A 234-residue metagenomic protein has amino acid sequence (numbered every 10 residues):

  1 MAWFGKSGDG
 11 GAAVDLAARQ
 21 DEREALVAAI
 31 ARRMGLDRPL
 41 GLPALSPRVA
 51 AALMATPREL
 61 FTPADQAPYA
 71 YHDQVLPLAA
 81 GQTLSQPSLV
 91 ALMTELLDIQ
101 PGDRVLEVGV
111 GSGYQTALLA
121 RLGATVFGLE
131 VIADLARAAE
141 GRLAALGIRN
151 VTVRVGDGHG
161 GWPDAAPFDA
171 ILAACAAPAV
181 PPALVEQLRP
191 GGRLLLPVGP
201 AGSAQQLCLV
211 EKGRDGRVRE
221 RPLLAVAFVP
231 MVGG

Functional and structural regions predicted by a protein language model:
M1-D65: N-terminal auxiliary segments of SAM/dcSAM-dependent transferases
A2-A28, F168, E186, L195-G234: SAM/dcSAM-binding transferase cores
E24, A28, R32-D37, A70-Q74 (+2 more regions): Conserved alpha-helix/loop element of class I SAM-dependent methyltransferases that forms part of the SAM/SAH-binding
G35, R58-F61, R193, D215 (+1 more regions): Generic structural signal for secondary-structure transition and capping sites
A44, L84-S88, V110, E130: Residues at secondary-structure transition points
R58-L78: Short, charged early-sequence alpha-helical segments and their helix-coil boundaries
L96-V218: Conserved nucleotide-cofactor-binding alpha/beta core module
